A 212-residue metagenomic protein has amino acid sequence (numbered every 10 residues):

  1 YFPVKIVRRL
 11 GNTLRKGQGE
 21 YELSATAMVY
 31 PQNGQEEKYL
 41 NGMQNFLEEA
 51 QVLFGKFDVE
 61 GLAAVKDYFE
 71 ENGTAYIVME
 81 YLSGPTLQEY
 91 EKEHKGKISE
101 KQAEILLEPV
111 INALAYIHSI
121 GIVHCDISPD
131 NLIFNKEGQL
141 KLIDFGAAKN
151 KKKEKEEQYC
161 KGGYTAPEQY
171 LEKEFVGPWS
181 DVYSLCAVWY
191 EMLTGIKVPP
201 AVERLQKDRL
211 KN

Functional and structural regions predicted by a protein language model:
Q18-K56: AlphaC helix of the eukaryotic protein kinase fold
D67-Y68: Activation-segment/catalytic-loop signature of the eukaryotic protein kinase fold
N72-T86: Conserved short submotifs of the Hanks-type protein kinase catalytic core that shape the nucleotide-binding pocket
L87-I98: AlphaC helix of the protein kinase catalytic domain
L106-L107: Activation segment signature within eukaryotic-like protein kinase domains
V110-I122: Protein kinase catalytic-loop region centered on the HRD/HxD motif
K155-Q169: Conserved activation segment of eukaryotic-like protein kinases, specifically the C-terminal portion of the activation
E168-W179: Conserved end of the kinase activation segment
